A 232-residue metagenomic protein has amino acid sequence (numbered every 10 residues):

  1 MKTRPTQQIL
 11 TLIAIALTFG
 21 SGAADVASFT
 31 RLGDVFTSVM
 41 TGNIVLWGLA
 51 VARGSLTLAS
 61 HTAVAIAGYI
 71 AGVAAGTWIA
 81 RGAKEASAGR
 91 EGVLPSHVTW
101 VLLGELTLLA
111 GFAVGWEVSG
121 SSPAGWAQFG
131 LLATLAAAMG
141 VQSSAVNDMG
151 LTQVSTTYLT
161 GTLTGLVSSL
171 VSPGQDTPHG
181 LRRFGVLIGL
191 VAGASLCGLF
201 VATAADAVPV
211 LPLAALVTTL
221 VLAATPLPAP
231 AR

Functional and structural regions predicted by a protein language model:
M1-R232: Alpha-helical transmembrane segments of multi-pass membrane proteins
